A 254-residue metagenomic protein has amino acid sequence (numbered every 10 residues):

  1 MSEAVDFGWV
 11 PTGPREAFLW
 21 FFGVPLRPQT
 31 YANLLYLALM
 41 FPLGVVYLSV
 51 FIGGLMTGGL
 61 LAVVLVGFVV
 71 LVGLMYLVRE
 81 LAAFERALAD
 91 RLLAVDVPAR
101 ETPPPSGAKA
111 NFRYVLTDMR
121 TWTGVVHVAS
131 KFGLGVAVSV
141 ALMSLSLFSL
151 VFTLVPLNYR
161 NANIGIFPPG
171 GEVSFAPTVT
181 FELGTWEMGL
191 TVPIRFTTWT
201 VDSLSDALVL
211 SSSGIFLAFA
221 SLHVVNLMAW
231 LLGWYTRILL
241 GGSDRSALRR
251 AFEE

Functional and structural regions predicted by a protein language model:
M1-N33, F84, R91-W122, F175-I194 (+1 more regions): Haloarchaeal acidic low-complexity proteome signature biased toward cell-envelope/secretome components but also
T30-G53, L88, R120-S144, T153 (+2 more regions): Short, structured motif recognition centered on aromatic/hydrophobic residues
L43-G44, L48-V70, S205-L217: Hydrophobic alpha-helical transmembrane segments
G54, G58, L145-S149, T153-P156 (+2 more regions): Small-residue hotspots
T57-A94, S221: Hydrophobic alpha-helical membrane-embedded segments
Y114, M119-V136, N158, W199-L210: Individual transmembrane alpha-helix segments
F132-S174: Hydrophobic alpha-helical membrane-insertion segments
G135-A141, L145, F196-Y235: Transmembrane alpha-helical segments in integral membrane proteins
